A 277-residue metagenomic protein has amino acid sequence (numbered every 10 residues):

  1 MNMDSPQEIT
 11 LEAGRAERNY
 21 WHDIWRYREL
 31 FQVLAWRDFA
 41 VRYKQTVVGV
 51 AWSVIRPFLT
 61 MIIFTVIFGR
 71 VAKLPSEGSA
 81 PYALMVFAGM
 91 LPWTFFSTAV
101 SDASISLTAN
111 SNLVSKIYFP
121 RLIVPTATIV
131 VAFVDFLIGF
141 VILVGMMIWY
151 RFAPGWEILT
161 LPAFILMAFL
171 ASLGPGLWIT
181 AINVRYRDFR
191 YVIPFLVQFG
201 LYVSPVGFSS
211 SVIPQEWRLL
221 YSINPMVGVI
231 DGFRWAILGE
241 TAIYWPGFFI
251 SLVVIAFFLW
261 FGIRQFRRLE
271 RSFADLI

Functional and structural regions predicted by a protein language model:
M1-I277: Hydrophobic transmembrane alpha-helices and immediately adjacent juxtamembrane helices of multi-pass inner-membrane
